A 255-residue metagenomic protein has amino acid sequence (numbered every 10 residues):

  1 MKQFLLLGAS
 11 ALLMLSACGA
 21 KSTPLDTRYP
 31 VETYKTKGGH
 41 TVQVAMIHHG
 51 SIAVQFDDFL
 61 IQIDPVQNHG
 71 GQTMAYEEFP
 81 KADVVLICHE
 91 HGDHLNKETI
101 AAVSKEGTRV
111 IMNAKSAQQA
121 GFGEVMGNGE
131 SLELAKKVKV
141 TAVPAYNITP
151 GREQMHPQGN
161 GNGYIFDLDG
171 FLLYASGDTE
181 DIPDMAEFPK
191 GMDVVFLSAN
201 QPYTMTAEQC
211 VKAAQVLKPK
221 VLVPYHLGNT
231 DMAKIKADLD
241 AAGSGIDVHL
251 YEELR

Functional and structural regions predicted by a protein language model:
L15-A17: C-terminal motif of bacterial Sec signal peptides marking the signal peptidase cleavage site
G19-K21: Bacterial signal peptide processing site
T23-G39, I47, M112-F171, H249-R255: Metallo-beta-lactamase
L25-G39, I47, S51-E90, K97-A101 (+2 more regions): Pre-active-site segment of Zn-dependent metallo-hydrolases
Q62-V66, A82-D93, V110-A114, Y174-G177 (+3 more regions): Active-site neighborhood of phospho(di)ester-bond hydrolases with catalytic His/Asp-centered motifs
T73-A135, K139: Active-site HxH/HxHxD metal-binding segment of metal-dependent hydrolases
E124-V138, Q158, V211, Q215-R255: Binuclear metal-ion centers of metallo-dependent hydrolases, dominated by the metallo-beta-lactamase
I148-V216: Active-site-proximal loop/helix segments of hydrolase catalytic cores
